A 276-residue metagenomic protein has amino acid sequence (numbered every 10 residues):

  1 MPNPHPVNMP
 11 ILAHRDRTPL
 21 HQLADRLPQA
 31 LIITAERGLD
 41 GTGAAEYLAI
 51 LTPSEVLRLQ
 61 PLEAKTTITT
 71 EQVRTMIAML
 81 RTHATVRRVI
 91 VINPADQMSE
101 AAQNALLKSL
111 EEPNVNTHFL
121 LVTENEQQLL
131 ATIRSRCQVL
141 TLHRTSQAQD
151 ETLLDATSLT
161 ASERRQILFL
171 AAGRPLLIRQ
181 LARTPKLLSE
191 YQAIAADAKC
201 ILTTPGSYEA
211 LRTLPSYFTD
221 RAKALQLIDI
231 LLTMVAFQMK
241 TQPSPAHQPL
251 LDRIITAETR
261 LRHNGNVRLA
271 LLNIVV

Functional and structural regions predicted by a protein language model:
M1-L39, G43-V56, V115-N116, E124-V276: Charged, glycine-rich active-site and insertion segments that engage polyanionic ligands
P19-L23, T69-V89, D96-Q97, A101-S109: Conserved alpha-helical scaffold flanking the Walker A/P-loop in AAA+ ATPase domains
I32, V89-V91, L120: Structural motif
D40, A64-K65, M98, T219: Glycine-/small-residue-rich active-site loops that bind phosphorylated ligands and cofactors
P53-E71, L129: AAA+/P-loop NTPase substrate/partner-engagement loops
I90, P94, A102, N125-L129 (+1 more regions): Helical "lid/switch" subdomain of P-loop NTPase nucleotide-binding domains
N104-L121: Conserved catalytic/switch belt of AAA+ P-loop NTPases
